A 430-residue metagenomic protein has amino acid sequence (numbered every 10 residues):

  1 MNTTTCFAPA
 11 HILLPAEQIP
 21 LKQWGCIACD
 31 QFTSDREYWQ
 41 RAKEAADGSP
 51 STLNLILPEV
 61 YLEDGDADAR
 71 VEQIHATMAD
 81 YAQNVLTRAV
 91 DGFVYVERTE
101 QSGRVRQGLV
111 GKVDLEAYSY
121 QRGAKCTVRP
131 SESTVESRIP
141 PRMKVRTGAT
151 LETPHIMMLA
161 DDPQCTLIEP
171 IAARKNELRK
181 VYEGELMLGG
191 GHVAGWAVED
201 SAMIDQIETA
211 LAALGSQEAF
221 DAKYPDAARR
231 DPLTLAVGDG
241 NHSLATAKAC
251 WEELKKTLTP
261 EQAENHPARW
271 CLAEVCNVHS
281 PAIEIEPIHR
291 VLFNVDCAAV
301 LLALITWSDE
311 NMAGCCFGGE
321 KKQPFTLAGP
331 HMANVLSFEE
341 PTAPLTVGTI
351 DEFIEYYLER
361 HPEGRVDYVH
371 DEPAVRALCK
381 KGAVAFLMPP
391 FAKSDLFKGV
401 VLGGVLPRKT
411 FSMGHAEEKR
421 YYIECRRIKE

Functional and structural regions predicted by a protein language model:
M1-G190, G195-E199, A219-P225, A383 (+3 more regions): N-terminal extension/subdomain marker
S51-L53, P154-I156, L233, A268-E274 (+3 more regions): Structural beta-strand/beta-sheet cores of well-ordered domains, especially the beta-sheet scaffolds that support
T150, E199, M203, L235-H242: Short, contiguous, pocket-lining structural segments that sit at or immediately flank catalytic/ligand-binding sites
L159, V237-G238, E274, L387-P389: Short beta-strand segments
M187-A210, F338, T342: Glycine-rich phosphate-binding "P-loop"
A213-L258, A263: Active-site beta-strand/loop microenvironment that shapes enzyme catalytic pockets
N241-I305: Catalytic or ion-translocation cores adjacent to nucleophile or general acid/base/metal-coordination motifs in diverse
L292-T410: C-terminal catalytic or substrate-handling cores of phosphate/nucleotide- and metal-cofactor-dependent proteins acting
